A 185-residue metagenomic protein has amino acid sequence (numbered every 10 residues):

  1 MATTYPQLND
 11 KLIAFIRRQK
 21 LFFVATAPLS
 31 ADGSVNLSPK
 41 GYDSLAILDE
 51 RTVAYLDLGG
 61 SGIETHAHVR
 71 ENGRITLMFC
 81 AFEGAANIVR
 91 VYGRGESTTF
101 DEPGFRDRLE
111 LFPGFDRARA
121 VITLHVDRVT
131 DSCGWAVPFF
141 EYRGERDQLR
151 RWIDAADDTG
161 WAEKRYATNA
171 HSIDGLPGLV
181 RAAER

Functional and structural regions predicted by a protein language model:
M1-R185: Binding-site signature for planar aromatic cofactors or substrates
